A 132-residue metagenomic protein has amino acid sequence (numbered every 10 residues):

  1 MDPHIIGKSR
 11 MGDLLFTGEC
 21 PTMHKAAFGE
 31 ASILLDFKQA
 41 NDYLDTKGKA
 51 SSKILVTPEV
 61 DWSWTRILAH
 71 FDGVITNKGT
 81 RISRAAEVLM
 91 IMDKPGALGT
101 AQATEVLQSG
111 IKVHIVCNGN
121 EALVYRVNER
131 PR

Functional and structural regions predicted by a protein language model:
M1-R132: Non-catalytic, soluble scaffold/interaction modules
